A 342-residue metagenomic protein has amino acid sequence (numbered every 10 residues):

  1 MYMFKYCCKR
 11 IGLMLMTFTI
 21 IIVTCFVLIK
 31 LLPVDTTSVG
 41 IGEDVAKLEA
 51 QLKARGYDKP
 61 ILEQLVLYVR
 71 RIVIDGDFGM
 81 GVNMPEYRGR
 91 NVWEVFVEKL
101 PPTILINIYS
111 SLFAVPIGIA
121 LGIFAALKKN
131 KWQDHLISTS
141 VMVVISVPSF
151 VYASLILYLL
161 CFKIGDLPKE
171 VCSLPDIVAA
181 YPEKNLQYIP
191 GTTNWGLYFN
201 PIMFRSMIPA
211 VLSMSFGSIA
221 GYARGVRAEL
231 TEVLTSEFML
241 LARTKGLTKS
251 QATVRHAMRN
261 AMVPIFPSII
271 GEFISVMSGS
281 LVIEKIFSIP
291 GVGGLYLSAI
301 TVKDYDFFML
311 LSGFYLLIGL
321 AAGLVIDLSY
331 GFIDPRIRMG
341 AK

Functional and structural regions predicted by a protein language model:
Y2-K9, L13, L121-L157: Cytoplasmic-entry segments and transmembrane alpha-helices of multi-pass inner-membrane transporters
Y2-L28, R255: Charged, compositionally biased N-terminal leader segments and the immediate start of the first structured element
F4-K5, L100-Q133, S149, P182-K342: Alpha-helical transmembrane segments of integral membrane proteins, especially multi-pass inner/plasma-membrane
I11, K47, Q51, I61-V73 (+10 more regions): Hydrophobic alpha-helical segments of integral membrane proteins, encompassing both true transmembrane helices
F18-L67, L160, I164-F199: Hydrophobic alpha-helical transmembrane segments of membrane transport/permease proteins and related membrane-embedded
T19-V27, M142-F162, S268-F273: Hydrophobic alpha-helical membrane-insertion segments
Y57-I119: An internal, D/E-rich "acidic patch" concept
